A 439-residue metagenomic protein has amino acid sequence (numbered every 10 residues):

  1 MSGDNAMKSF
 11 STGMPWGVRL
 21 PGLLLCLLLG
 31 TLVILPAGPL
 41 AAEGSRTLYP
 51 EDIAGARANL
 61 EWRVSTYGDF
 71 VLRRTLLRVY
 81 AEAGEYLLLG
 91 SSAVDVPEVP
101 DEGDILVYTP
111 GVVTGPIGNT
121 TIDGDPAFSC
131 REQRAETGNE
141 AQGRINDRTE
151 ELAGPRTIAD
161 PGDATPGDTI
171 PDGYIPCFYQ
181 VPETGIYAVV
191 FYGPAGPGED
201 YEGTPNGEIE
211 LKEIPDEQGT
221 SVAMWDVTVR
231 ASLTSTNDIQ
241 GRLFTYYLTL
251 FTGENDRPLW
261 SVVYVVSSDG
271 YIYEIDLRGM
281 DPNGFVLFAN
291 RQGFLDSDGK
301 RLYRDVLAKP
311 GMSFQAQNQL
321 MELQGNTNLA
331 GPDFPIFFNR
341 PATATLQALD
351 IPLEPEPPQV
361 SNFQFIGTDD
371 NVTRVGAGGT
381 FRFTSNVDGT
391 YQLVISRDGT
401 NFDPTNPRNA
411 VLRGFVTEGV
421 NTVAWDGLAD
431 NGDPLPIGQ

Functional and structural regions predicted by a protein language model:
M1-V18: N-terminal secretory signal peptides that target proteins for export/translocation
G17, L23, G38-A41: Intrinsically disordered, low-complexity segments enriched in proline/serine/threonine
P21-L35: Bacterial N-terminal signal peptides
L40-E418, D430-Q439: Long, compositionally biased, intrinsically disordered segments
